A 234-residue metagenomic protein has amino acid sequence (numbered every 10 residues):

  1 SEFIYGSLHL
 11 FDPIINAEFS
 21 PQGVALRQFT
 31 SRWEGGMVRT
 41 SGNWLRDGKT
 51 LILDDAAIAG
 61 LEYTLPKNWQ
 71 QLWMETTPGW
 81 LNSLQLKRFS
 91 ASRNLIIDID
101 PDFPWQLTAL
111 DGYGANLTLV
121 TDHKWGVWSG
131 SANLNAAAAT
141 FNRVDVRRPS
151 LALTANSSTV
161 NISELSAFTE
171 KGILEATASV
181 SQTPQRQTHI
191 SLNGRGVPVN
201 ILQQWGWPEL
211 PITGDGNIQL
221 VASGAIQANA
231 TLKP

Functional and structural regions predicted by a protein language model:
S1-V24, G36-V144, P149, A155-V160 (+1 more regions): Membrane-proximal interfacial segments on either side of biological membranes
R27-F29, S41-N43, L165: A structural feature that tracks compact, well-ordered secondary-structure segments with a strong bias toward
G35, T169-K171: Glycine-centered tight beta-turn/hairpin loop motif at sheet-sheet or coil-to-beta transitions
